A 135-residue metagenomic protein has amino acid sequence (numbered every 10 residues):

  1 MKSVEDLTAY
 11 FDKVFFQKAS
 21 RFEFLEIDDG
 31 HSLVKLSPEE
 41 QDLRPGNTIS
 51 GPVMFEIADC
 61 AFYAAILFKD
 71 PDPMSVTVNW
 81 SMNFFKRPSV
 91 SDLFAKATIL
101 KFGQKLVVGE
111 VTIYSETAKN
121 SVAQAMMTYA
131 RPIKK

Functional and structural regions predicted by a protein language model:
M1-K135: Terminal targeting signals and extreme-terminal segments of soluble enzymes
